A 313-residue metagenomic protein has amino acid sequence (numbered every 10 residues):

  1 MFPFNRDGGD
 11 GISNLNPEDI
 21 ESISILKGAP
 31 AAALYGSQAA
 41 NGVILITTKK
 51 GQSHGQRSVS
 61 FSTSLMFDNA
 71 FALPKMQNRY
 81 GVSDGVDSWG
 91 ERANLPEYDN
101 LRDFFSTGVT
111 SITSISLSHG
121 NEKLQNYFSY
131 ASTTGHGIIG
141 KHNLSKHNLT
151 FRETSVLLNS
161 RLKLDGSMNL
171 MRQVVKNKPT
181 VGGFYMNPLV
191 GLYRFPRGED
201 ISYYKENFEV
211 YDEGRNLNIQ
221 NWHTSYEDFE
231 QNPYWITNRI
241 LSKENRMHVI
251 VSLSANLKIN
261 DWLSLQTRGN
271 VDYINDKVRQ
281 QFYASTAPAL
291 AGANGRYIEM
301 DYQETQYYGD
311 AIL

Functional and structural regions predicted by a protein language model:
M1, S22-L26, V43-T47, S60-S62 (+1 more regions): Soluble periplasmic/extracytoplasmic beta-strand elements of cell-envelope proteins
F2-G28: Short acidic/polar hinge/loop motifs at secondary-structure boundaries that mediate gating or recognition
F2-P3, A29-L34, G51-H54, F67-A70 (+3 more regions): Short beta-strands and strand-coil junctions in structured, solvent-facing domains, enriched
G11, A33, A39-T63, T113-I115: N-terminal periplasmic accessory domains that precede and gate Gram-negative outer-membrane beta-barrel machines
P17, T110, N121-E122, L157-S160 (+1 more regions): Outer-membrane beta-barrel channels and translocator barrels
P17, Y35-A40, H142-S145, T180: Short, glycine-/polar-rich solvent-exposed loops and beta-turns at beta-strand/coil boundaries
L26, T47-K49, S116-G120, S129 (+4 more regions): Transmembrane beta-barrel domains of outer membrane proteins
S53-Y98, I138-H142, N148-I250, Q266-I312: Surface-exposed loop/interface segments of Gram-negative outer-membrane beta-barrel transport/assembly proteins
